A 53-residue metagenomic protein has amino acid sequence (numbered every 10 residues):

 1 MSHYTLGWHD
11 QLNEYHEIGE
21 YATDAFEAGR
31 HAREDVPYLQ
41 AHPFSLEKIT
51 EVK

Functional and structural regions predicted by a protein language model:
M1-H16: Short aromatic-glycine-(Arg/Gly/Cys) micro-motifs in beta-strand/loop hairpins
G7, A25, E51-V52: Serine/threonine-rich, low-complexity intrinsically disordered segments
N13-E27: A short, exposed loop/beta-hairpin motif centered on an aromatic-Gly-Thr core
Y15, R33-K53: Short, mixed-charge low-complexity intrinsically disordered segments
